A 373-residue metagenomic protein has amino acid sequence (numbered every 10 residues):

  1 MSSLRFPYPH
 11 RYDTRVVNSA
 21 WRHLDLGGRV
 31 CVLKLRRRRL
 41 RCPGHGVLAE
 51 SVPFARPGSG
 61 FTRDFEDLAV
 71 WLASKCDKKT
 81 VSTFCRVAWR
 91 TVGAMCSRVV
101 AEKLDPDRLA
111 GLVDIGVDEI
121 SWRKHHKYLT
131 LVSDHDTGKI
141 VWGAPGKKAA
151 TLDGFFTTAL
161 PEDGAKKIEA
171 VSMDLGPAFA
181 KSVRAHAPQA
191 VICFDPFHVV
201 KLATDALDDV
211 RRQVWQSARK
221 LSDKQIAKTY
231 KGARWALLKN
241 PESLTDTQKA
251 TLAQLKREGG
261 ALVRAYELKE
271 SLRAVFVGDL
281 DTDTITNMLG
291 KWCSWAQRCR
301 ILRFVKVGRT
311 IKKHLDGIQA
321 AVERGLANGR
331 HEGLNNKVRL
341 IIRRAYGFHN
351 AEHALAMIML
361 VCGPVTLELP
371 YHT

Functional and structural regions predicted by a protein language model:
S3-Y8, Y12-H126, K166, K181 (+1 more regions): Short, positively charged, Gly/Tyr-enriched micro-motifs that form contact patches at catalytic or ligand/partner
R11-Y12, A149-L152, L202: A short local loop/turn or secondary-structure capping micro-motif enriched for an aromatic residue
S19-C31, R41-P43, S97-E169, R184 (+7 more regions): Basic, low-complexity intrinsically disordered segments
K34, P57, F61, A73 (+8 more regions): Catalytic cores of large soluble enzymes that bind and process phosphate-bearing ligands
R36-R37, F84-M95, D136, L175-P177 (+3 more regions): Core catalytic machinery and nucleic-acid-binding channels of phosphodiester-processing enzymes
K124-H126, D134-T137, P145, T158-Q189 (+2 more regions): Acidic/histidine-rich catalytic cores and adjacent linkers of DNA breakage/strand-transfer/modification proteins
